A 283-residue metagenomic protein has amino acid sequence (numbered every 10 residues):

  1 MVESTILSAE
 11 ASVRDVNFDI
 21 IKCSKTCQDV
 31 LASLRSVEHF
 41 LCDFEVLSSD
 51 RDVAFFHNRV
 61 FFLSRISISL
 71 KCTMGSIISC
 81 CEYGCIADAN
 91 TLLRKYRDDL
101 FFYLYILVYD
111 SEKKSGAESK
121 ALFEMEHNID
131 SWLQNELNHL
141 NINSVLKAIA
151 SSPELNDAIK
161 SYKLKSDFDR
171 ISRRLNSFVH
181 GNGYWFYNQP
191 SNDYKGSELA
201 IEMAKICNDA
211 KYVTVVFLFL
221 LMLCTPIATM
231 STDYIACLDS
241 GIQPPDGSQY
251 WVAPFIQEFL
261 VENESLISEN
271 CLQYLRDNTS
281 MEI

Functional and structural regions predicted by a protein language model:
M1-A87, T91-L92, Y103, E112-I283: A cross-kingdom marker of C-terminal helix-rich interaction/assembly modules
Y96: Phosphate/anion-contacting hairpin/loop surfaces
